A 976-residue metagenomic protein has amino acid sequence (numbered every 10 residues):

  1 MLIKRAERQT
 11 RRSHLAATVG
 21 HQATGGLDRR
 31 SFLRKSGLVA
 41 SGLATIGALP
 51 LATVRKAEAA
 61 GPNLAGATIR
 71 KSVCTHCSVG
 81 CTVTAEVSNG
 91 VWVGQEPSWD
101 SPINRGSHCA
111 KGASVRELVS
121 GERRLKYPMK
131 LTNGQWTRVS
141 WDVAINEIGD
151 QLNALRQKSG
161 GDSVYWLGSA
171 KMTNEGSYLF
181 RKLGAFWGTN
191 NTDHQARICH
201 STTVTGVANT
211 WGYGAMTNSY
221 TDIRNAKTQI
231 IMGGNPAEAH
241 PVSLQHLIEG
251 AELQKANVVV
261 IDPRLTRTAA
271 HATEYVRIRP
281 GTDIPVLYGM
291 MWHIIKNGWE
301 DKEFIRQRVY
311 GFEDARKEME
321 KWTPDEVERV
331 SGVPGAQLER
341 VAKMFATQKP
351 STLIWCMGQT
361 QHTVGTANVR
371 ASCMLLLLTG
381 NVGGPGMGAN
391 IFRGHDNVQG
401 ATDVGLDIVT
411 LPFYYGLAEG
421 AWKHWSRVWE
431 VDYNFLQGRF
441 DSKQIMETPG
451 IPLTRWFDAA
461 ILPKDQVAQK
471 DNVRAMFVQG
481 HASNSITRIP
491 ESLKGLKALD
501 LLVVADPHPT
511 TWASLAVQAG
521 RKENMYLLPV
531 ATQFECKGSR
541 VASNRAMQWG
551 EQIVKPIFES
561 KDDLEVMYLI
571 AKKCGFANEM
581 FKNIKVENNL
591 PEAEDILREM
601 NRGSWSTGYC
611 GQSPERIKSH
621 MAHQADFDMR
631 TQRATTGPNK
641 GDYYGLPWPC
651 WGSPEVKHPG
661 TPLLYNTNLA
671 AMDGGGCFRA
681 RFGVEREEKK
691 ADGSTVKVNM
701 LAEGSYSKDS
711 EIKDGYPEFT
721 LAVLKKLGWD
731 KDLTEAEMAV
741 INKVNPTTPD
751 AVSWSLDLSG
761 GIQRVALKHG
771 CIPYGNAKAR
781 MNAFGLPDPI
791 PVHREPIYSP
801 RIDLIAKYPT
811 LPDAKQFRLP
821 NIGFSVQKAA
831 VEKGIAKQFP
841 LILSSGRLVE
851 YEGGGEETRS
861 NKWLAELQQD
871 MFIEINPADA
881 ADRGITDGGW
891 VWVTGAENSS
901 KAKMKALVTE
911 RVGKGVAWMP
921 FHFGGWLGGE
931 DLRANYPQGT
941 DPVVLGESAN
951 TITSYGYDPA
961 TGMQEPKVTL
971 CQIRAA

Functional and structural regions predicted by a protein language model:
M1-D28: N-terminal secretory signal peptides
V19-S36, A40, A44, A60-S72 (+16 more regions): Cofactor-pocket helix-loop regions in the catalytic cores of large enzyme subunits
G25-G26, G47-G94: C-terminal segment of N-terminal export signals and the immediately downstream linker at the start of the mature
R29, R70-T75, G94-E96, I103-H108 (+3 more regions): Cofactor-binding beta-sheet edge motifs in enzyme active sites
V79, M357-H362, G480, Y851-T858: Glycine-rich phosphate/pyrophosphate-binding beta-alpha loops
N89-L125: N-terminal cap/recognition module
L375, Y798-A865: Non-catalytic terminal/interface segments that mediate subunit docking, oligomerization, and allosteric communication
E565-E615, E711, A722-P749, S753-K768 (+8 more regions): Long, contiguous, secondary-structure-rich segments that constitute the structural scaffold of globular domains
